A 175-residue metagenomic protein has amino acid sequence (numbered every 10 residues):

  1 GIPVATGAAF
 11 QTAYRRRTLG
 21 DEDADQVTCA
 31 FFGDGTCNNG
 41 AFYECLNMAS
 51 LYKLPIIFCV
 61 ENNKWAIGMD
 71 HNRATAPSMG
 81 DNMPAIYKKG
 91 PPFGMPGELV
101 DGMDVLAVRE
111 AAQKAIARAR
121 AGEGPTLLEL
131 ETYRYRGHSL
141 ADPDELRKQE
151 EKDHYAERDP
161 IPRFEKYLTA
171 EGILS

Functional and structural regions predicted by a protein language model:
I2-S175: Glycine-rich ThDP/TPP pyrophosphate-binding loop and its adjacent helix/strand module within ThDP-dependent enzymes
